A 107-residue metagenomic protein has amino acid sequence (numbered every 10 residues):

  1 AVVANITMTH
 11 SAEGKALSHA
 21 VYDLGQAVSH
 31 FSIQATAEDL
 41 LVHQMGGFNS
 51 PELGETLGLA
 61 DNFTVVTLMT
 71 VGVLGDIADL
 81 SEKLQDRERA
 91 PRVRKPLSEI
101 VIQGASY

Functional and structural regions predicted by a protein language model:
A1-Y107: Acidic, surface-exposed loops and disordered segments
